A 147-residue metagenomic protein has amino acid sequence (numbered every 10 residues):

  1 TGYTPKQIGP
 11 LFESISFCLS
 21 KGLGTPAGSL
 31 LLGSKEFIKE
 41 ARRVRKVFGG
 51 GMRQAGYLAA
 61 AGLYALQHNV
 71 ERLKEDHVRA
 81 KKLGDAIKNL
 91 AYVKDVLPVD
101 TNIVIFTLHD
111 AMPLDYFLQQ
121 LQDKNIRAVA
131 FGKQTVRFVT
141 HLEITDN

Functional and structural regions predicted by a protein language model:
T1-L97, T101-H109, D115-K124, V129-I144: Conserved PLP-enzyme active-site core in the AAT-like
